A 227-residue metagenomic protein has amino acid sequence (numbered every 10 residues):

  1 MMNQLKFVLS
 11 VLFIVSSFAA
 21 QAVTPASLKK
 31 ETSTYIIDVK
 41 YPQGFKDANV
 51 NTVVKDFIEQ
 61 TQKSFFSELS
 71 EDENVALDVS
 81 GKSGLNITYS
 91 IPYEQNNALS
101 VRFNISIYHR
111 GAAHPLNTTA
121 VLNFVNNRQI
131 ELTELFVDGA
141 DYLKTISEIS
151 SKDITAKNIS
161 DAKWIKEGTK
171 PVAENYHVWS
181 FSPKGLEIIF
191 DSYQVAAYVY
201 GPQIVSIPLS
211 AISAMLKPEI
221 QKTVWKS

Functional and structural regions predicted by a protein language model:
M1-L9: Bacterial N-terminal signal peptides that target proteins for export
L9-V11, G111: Composition-driven detection of intrinsically disordered, low-complexity segments
I14-A19: N-terminal signal peptide c-region/cleavage motif recognized by signal peptidases
Q21-S227: Compositionally biased intrinsically disordered regions enriched in Thr/Gly
